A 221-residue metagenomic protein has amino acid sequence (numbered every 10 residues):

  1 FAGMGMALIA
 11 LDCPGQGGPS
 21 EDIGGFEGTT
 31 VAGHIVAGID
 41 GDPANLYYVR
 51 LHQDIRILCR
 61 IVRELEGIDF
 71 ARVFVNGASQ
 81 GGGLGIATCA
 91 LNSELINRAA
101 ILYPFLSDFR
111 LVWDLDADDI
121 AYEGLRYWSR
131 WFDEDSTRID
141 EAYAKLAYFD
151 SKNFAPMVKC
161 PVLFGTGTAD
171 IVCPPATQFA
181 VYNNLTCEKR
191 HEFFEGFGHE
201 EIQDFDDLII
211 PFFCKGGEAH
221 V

Functional and structural regions predicted by a protein language model:
A7-Q53: Cap/lid segment of the alpha/beta-hydrolase catalytic domain
H34-S79: Gly/Ser-rich "nucleophile elbow"/oxyanion-hole loop immediately N-terminal to the catalytic nucleophile in hydrolases
A87-S136, E201-D204: Hydrolase active-site cap/lid region
R138-F154: Active-site nucleophile elbow and catalytic-triad environment of alpha/beta-hydrolase enzymes
V158, F164-T166, D170: Short beta-strand/loop motif that positions the catalytic acidic residue of the alpha/beta-hydrolase fold
C160, P174-N183: Short alpha-helix in the alpha/beta-hydrolase fold that links the catalytic acid
T168-C173, E200: Acidic catalytic loop of the alpha/beta-hydrolase fold
F193-I210: Histidine-bearing beta->alpha loop at or near hydrolase active sites
